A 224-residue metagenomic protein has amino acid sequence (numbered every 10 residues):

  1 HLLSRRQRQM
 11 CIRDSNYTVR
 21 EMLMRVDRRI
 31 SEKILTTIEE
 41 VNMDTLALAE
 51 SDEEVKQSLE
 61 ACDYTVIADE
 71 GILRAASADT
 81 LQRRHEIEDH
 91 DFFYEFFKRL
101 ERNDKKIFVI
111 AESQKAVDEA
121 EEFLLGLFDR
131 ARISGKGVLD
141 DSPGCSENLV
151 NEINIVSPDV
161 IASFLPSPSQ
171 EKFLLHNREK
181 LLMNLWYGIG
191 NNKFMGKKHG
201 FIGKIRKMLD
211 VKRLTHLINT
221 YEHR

Functional and structural regions predicted by a protein language model:
H1-I12: Single conserved hydrophobic/aromatic residue that forms the stacking wall/gate of nucleotide- or nucleobase-binding
R13-R99: Metabolite-binding pocket within alpha/beta catalytic cores that recognizes anionic/polar moieties
M43-D44, L165-S169, N192: Short glycine-rich anion-binding loops that position phosphate/pyrophosphate groups of nucleotides and phosphorylated
V55-A61, E171-K193: A short, gly/pro- and small-residue-rich
L73-C145, E152, V156: Conserved beta-alpha
L139-P143, L182-L214: Short, flexible loop segments at boundaries between secondary-structure elements
I153-S167, M183: Proline-aspartate-enriched helix->loop->beta-strand connector
T215-R224: A charged, well-structured terminal subsegment
